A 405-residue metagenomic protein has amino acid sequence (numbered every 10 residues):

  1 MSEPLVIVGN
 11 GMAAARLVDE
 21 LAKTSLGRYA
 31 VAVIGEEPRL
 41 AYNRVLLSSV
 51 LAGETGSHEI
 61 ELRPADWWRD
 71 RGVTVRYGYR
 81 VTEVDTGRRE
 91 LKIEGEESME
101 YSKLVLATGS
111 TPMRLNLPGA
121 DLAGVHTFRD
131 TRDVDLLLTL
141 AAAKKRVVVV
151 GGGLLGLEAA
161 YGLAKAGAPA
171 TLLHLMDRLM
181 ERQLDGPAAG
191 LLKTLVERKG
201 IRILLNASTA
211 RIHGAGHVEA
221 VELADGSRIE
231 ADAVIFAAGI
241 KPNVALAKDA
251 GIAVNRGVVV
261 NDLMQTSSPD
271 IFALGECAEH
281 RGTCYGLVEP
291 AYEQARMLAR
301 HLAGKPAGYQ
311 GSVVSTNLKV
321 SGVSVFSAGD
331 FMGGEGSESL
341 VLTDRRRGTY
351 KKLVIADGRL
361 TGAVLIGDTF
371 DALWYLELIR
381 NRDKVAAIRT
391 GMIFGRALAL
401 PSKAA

Functional and structural regions predicted by a protein language model:
M1-V6, E61-V148, E222-A224, I235-A237 (+3 more regions): FAD-binding core/adjacent interface of flavoenzyme oxidoreductases
S2-P4, K23, C277-L373, S402-K403: Mid-to-C-terminal Rossmann-like scaffold of FAD/NAD(P)H-dependent oxidoreductases
S2-T74, G162-L184, W374: Beta1-alpha1 glycine-rich phosphate/pyrophosphate-binding loop at the start of Rossmann-like nucleotide-binding domains
A14, G156-L157: N-terminal Rossmann-fold NAD(P) dinucleotide-binding loop
A30, R69, V75-I93, M99 (+1 more regions): A Rossmann-like FAD-binding core segment of flavoenzymes
D121-A143, H213-E222, S227-R300: FAD-site-proximal beta/loop scaffold in flavoenzymes
L137, V385-A405: Cysteine/selenocysteine-centered motifs that mediate thiol-based redox chemistry or coordinate metal-sulfur cofactors
T369-A387: A short, polar/charged loop-to-alpha-helix boundary motif
